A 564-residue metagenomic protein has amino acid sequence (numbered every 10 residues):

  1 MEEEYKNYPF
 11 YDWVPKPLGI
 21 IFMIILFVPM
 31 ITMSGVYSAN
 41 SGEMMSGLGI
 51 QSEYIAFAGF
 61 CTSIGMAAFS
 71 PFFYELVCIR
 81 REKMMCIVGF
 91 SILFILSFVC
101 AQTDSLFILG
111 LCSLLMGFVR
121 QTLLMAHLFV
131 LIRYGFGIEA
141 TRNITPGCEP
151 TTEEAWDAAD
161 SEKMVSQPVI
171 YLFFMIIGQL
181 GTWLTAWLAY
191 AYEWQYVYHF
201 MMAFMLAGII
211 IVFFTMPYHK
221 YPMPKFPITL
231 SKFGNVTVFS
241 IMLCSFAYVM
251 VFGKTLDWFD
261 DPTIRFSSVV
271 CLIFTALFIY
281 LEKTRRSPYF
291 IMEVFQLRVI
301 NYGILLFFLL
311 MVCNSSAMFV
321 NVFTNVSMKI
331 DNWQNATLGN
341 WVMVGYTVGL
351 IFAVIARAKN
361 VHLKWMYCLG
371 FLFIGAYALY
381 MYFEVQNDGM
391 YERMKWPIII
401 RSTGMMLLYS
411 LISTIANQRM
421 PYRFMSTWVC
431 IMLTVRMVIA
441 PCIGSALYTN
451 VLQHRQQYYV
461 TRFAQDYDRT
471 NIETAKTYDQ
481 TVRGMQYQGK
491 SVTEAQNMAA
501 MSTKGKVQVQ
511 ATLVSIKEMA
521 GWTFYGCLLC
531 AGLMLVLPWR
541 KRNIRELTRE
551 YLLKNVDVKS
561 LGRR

Functional and structural regions predicted by a protein language model:
E2-P15, G489-R564: Transmembrane-helix exit segments and adjacent C-terminal regions of multi-pass membrane proteins
W13, F214-F226, Y248-N335: Membrane-helix boundary/linker segments in multi-pass transporters
W13-M33, S38-A39, L96, Y289-Q457: 12-transmembrane solute porter fold
V14-Y74, I108, L123-L124, A317-N321: Extracytoplasmic
S41, M45, I50-G59, K163-Q167 (+2 more regions): Juxtamembrane helix-start elements in MFS-like secondary transporters
T62-I64, M175-I176, M343-V344, I439: Short hydrophobic/small-residue motifs within alpha-helical transmembrane segments of multi-pass transporter-like
E82-G234: Helix-loop-helix hairpins in multi-pass membrane proteins, especially solute transporters
Y196-T215, G234-C244, I264-F274, T461-E473 (+1 more regions): Symmetry-related core transmembrane helices of the 12-TM Major Facilitator Superfamily/SLC fold
